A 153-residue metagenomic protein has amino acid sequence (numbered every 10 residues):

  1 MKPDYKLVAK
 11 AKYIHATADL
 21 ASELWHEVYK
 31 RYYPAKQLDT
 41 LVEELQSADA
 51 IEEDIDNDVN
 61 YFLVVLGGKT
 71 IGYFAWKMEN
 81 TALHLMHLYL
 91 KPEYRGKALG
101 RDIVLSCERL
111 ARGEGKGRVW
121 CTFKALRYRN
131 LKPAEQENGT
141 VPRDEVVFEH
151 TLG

Functional and structural regions predicted by a protein language model:
M1: Short, conserved catalytic or adaptor-binding loops enriched in Gly and charged residues
D4-E93, I103-L110, E114, R143 (+1 more regions): Acetyl-CoA-dependent GNAT
G72, K132-E135: A structural microfeature
Y94, A98: Glycine-rich phosphate-binding loop
G117: Short acidic/polar active-site loop segments enriched in Thr and Asp
C121-L131: Conserved beta-strand-loop-alpha-helix junction that forms the acyl-donor binding cleft
N138-G139: Short Gly/Pro-enriched turn/cap motifs at secondary-structure boundaries
